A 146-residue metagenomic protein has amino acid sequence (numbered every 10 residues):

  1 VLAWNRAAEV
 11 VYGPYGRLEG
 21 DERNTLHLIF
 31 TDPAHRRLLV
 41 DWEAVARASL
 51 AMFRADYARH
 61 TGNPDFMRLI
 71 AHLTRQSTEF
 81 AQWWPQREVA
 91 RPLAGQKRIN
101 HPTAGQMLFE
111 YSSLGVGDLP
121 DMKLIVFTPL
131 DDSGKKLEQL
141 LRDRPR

Functional and structural regions predicted by a protein language model:
V1-R146: Hydrophobic protein-protein interaction segments
